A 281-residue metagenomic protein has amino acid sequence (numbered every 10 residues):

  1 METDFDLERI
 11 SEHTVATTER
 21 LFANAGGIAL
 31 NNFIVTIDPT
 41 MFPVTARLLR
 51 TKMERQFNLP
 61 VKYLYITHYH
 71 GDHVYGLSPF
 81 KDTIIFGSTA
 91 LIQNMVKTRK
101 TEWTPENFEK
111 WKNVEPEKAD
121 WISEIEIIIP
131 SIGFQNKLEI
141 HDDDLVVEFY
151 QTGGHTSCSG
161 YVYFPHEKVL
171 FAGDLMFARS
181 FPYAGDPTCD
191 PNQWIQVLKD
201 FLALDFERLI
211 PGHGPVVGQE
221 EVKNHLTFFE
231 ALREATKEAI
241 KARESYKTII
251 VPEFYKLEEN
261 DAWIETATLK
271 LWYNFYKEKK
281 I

Functional and structural regions predicted by a protein language model:
D4-T51, Y161-G173: Conserved beta-strand hairpin/beta-sheet module of binuclear metal-dependent hydrolase folds, prominently
H13, I28, D38, M53 (+8 more regions): Divalent metal-coordination and catalytic microenvironments
F33, V44-A90: Active-site metal-binding motif and surrounding structural segment of the metallo-beta-lactamase
I34-V35, M41-P43, V146-A231: Metallo-beta-lactamase
L48, L77-P79, T98-R99, A184 (+1 more regions): Short amphipathic alpha-helical segments
Q93-Y150: Metallo-beta-lactamase
A203-R208, V216-I281: Accessory terminal helices/loops
